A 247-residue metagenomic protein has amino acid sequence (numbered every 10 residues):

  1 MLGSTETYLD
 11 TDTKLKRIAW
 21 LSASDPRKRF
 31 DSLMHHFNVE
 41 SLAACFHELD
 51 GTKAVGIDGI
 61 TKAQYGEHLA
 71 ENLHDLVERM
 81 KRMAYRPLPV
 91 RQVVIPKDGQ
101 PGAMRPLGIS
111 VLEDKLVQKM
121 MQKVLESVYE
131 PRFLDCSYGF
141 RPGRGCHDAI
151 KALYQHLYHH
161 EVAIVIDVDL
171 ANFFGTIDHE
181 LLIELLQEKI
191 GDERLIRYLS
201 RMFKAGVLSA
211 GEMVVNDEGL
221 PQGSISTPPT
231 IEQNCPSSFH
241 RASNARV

Functional and structural regions predicted by a protein language model:
M1-A70, H74: Non-catalytic, polymerase-adjacent accessory regions of viral genome-replication enzymes
F37-A43, P89-R91, D98-G99, F203: Core structural elements
C45-L49, M120, Y198-F203: Short alpha-helical scaffolding segments that buttress acidic/His motifs in well-ordered protein cores
I57-G59, P106, L170, S224: Conformational gate/switch positions in structured elements
R79-M80, A84-V94, R132-R144, D148-V247: Conserved polymerase palm-domain catalytic core
P96-P101, L125-S127: Residues forming anionic-ligand binding surfaces in small-molecule and nucleic-acid pockets of primarily soluble enzymes
L107-G108, L112-M120, I164: Duplex nucleic acid-engaging cores and interfaces of nucleic-acid transaction enzymes
K119, K123-C136: Electropositive, glycine- and tryptophan-enriched low-complexity nucleic-acid-binding patches
